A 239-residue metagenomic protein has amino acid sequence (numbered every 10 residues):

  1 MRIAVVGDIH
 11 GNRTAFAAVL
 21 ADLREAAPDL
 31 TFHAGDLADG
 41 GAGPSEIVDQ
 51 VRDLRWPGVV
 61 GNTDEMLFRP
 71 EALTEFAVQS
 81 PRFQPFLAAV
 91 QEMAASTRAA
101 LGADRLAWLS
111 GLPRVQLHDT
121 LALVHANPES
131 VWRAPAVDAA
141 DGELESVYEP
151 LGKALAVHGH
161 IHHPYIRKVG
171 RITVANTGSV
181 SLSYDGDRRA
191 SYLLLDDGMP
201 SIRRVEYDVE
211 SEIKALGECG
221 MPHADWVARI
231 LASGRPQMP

Functional and structural regions predicted by a protein language model:
R2-H10, T120-N127, V174-G178: Active-site-proximal beta-strand elements of phosphoester/diester hydrolases
R2-T97: Core catalytic region of metal-dependent phosphoesterases/phosphodiesterases, especially metallo-beta-lactamase-like
H10-A15, D39-A42, T63-F68, V131 (+2 more regions): Active-site environment of divalent metal-dependent phosphoester hydrolases
L23-A27, H118, P150-G152, L194: Glycine-rich phosphate-binding loop signature in dinucleotide/nucleotide-binding domains
A77-Q84, L121-L151: Active-site-proximal segments of metal-dependent phosphoesterases and phosphodiesterases across multiple
F86-T120: Metallo-beta-lactamase
D138-R167, I172-A175: Anionic-ligand binding region
R167-P239: Acidic, His/Gly-rich catalytic cores of divalent-metal-dependent hydrolytic chemistry
